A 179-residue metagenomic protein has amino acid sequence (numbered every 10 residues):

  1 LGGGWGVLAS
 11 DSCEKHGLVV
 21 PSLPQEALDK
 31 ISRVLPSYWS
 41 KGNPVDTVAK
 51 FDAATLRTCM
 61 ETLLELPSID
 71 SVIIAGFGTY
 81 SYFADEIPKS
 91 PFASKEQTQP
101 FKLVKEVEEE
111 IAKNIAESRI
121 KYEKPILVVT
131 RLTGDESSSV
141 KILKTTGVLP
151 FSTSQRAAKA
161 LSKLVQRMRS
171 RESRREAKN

Functional and structural regions predicted by a protein language model:
L1-P100: Short glycine-cluster motifs
L1-V20, D85-N179: Peripheral docking tails and interdomain loops at the edges of cofactor- or intermediate-handling domains
